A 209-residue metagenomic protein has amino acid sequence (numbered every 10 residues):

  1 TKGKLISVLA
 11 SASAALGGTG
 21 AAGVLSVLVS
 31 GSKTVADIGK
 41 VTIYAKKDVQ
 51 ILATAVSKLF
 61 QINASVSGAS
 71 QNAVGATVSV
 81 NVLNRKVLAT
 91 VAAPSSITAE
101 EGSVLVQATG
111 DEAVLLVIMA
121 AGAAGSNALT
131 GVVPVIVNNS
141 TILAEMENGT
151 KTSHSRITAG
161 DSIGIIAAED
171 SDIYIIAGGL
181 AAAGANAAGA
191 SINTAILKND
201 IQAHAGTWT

Functional and structural regions predicted by a protein language model:
T1-T209: Low-complexity, glycine- and small/polar-enriched segments
